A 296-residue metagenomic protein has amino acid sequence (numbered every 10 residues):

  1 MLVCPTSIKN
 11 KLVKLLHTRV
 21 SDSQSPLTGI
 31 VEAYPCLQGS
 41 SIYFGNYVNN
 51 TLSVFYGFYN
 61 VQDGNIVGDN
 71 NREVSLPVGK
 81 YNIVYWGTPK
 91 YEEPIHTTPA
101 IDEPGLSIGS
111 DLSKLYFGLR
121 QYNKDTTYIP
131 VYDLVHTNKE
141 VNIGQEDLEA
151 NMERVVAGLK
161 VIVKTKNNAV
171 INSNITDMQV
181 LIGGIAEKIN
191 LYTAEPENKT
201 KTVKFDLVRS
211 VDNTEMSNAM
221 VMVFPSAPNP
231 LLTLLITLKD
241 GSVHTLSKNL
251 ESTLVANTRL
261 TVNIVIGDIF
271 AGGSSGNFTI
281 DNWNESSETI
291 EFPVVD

Functional and structural regions predicted by a protein language model:
M1-P26, V161, N257, D281-D296: Bacterial Sec-dependent N-terminal signal peptides
H17-C36, I162-N172: Structural motif
N50-R154: Short, low-hydrophobicity acidic/polar segments
L52-N65, T193-D212, S247-E251: Solvent-exposed serine/threonine-rich low-complexity stretches and specific carbohydrate-binding patches
V78-E93, P228-S242, N257: A short, solvent-exposed beta-strand micro-motif common in secreted/extracellular proteins
P94-P99, S242-S252: Edge beta-strands of extracellular beta-sandwich domains
S107-R154, K164, S247-D296: Extracellular beta-sheet/turn segments enriched in Thr/Pro/Gly and aliphatic residues
G158-V221: Short helix-loop boundary/capping segments
